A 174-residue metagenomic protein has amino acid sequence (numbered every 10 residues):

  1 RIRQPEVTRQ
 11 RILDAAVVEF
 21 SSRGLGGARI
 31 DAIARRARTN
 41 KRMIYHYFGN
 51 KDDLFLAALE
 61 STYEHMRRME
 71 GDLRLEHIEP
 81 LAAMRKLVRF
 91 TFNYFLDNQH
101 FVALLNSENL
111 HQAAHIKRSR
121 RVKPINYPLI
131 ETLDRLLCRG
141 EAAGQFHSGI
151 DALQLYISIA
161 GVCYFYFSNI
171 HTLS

Functional and structural regions predicted by a protein language model:
I2, R9-Q10, I30, D52 (+4 more regions): Short, structured helix-loop boundary elements
T8-A16, I33, A58-T62, M66 (+1 more regions): Generic hydrophobic, amphipathic alpha-helix propensity
R11, E19-D53, A57-A58: Helix-turn-helix
E19, Y94, L136: Short alpha-helical functional segments enriched in proximate histidine and acidic residues
S22-G26, E76-H77, N98, A143: Short coil/turn segments at alpha/beta junctions that flank glycine-rich nucleotide-binding fingerprints
F48, S107-A113: Short helix-capping/turn signature of helix-turn-helix
G71-A103, P124-N126, I130, A152-I159: Hydrophobic alpha-helical connector segments
H100-L104, K117-S119, K123, R139-S174: Hydrophobic/aromatic-rich alpha-helical bundle segments in the mid-to-C-terminal region
